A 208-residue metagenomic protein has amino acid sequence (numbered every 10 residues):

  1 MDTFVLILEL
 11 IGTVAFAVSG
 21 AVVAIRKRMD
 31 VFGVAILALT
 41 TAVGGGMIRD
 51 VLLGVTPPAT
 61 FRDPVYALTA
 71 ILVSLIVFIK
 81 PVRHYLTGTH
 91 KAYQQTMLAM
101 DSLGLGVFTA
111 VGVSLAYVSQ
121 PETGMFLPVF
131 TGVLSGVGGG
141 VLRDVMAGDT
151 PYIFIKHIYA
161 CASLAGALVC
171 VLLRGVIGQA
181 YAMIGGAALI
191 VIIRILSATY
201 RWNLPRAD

Functional and structural regions predicted by a protein language model:
M1-F4, V51-R62, V113-L127, L172-A182: Helix-coil boundary and interhelical linker segments in multi-pass alpha-helical membrane proteins
M1-V14, A59-L72, T123-G136: Structural signature of hydrophobic alpha-helical transmembrane segments
I7-S19, V34-T40, G44: The first (N-terminal) embedded transmembrane alpha-helix
A17-K27, I76-Y93, V141-P151, S197-R206: C-terminal ends of transmembrane helices
A21, I36-T40, M47-L53, F130 (+3 more regions): Short, structured motif recognition centered on aromatic/hydrophobic residues
A38-G46, T96-G112, G132, H157-V171: Small-residue-rich segments of transmembrane alpha-helices in multi-pass membrane proteins, especially helix faces
R62-L68, G124, I155-S163, I177-A188: Loop-to-transmembrane alpha-helix initiation sites
A70-S114: Ordered, amphipathic secondary-structure segments that act as subunit-interaction surfaces in large macromolecular
